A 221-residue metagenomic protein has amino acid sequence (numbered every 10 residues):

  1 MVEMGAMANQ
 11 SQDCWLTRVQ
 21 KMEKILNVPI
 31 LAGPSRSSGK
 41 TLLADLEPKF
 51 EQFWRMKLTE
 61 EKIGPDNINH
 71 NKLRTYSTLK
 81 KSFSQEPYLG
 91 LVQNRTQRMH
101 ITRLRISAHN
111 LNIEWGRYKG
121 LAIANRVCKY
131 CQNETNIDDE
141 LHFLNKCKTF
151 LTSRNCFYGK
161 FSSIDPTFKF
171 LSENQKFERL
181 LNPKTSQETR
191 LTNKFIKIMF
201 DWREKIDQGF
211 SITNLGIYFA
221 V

Functional and structural regions predicted by a protein language model:
M1-N112, F219-A220: Extended C-terminal regions of large enzymes
I63-G64, I68-V221: Family-specific functional microsites
